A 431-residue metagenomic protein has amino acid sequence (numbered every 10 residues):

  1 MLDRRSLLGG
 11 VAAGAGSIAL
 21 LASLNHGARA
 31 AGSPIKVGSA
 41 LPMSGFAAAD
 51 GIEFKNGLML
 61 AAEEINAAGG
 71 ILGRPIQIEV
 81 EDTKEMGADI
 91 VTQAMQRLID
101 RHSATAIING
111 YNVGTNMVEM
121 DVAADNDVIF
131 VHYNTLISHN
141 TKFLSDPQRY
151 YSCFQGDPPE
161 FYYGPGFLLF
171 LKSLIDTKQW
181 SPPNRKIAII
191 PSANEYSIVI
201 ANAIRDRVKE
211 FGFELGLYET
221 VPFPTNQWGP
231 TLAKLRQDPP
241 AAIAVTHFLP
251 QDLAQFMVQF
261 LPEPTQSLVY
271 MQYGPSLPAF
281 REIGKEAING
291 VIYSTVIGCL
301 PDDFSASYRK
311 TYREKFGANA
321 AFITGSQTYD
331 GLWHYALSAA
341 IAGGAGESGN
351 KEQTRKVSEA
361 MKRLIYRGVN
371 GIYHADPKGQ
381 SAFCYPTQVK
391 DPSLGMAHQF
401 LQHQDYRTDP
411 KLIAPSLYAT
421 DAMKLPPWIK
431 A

Functional and structural regions predicted by a protein language model:
L2-G10, G14-G16, L20-A431: Extracytosolic ligand-binding ectodomains
